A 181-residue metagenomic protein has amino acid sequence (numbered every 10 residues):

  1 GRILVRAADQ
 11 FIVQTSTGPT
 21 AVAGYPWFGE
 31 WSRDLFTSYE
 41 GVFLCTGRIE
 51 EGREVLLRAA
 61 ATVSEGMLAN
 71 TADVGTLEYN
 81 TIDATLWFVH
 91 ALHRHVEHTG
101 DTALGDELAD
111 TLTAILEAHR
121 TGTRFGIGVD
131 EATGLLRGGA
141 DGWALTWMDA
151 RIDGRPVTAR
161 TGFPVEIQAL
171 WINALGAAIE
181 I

Functional and structural regions predicted by a protein language model:
G1-I181: Acidic, mature catalytic/reactive cores of soluble proteins
